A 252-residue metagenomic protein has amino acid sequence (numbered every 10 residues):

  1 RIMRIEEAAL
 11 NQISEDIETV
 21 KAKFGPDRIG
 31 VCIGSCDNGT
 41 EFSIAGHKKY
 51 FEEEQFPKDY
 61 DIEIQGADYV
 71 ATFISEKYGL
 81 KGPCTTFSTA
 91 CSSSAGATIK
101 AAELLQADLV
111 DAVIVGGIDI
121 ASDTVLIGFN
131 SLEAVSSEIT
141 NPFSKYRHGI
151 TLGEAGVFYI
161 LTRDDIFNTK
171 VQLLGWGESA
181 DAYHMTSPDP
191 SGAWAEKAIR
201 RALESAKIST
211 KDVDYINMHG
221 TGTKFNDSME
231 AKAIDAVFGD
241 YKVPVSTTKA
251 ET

Functional and structural regions predicted by a protein language model:
R1-E7, N38-Q55, D59-K100, V125-L152 (+1 more regions): Conserved catalytic cysteine-centered active-site region of acyl-thioester-dependent Claisen-condensing enzymes
R1-G34, G39-F42, A198-T210, V237: Conserved active-site "lid/cap" helical segment
L10, S14, T19, A67 (+3 more regions): Active-site-proximal alpha-helical scaffold in enzymes
G30-I33, T85-S88, V113-I118, K170-W176 (+2 more regions): Beta-strand segments within the central parallel beta-sheet cores of soluble alpha/beta enzyme folds
V31, I74, S94, A101 (+5 more regions): Conserved small-residue
S35-N38, T89-S93, G117-S122, G177-D181 (+2 more regions): Acidic, glycine-rich active-site loops and adjacent beta-strand->loop/helix elements that engage anionic groups
V135, I139-A206, Y215: Condensing-enzyme catalytic core mediating Claisen C-C bond formation in acyl metabolism
M185-S191, T221-F238: Short glycine/threonine-rich loop-to-helix capping motif typified by GTGT followed within a few residues by an Asp-Pro
